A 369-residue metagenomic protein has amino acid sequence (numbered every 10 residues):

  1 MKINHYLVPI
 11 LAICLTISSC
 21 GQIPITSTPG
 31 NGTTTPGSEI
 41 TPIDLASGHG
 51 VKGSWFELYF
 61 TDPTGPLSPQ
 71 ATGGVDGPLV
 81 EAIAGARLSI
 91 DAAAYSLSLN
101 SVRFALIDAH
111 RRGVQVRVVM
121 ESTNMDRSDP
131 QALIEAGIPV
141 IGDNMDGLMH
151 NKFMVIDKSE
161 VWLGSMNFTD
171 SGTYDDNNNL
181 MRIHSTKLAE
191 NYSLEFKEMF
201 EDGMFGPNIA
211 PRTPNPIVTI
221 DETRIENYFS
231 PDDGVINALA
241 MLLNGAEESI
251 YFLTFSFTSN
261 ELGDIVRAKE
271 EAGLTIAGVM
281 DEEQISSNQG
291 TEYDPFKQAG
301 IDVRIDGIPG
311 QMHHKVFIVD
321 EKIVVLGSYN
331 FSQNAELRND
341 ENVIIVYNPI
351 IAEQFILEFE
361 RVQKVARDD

Functional and structural regions predicted by a protein language model:
M1-V8: Bacterial N-terminal signal peptides that target proteins for export
P9-S18: Bacterial N-terminal signal peptides
I17-I141, G147-L148, V155-D369: Charged, low-complexity intrinsically disordered terminal segments
